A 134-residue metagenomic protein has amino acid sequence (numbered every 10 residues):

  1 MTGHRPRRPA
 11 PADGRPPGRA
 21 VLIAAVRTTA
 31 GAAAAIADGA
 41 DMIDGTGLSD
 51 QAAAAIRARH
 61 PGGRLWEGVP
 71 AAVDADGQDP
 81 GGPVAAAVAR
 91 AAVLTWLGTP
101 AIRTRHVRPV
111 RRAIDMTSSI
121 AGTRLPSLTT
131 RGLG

Functional and structural regions predicted by a protein language model:
T2-G134: Active-site-adjacent loop and "lid" segments of alpha/beta metabolic enzymes
